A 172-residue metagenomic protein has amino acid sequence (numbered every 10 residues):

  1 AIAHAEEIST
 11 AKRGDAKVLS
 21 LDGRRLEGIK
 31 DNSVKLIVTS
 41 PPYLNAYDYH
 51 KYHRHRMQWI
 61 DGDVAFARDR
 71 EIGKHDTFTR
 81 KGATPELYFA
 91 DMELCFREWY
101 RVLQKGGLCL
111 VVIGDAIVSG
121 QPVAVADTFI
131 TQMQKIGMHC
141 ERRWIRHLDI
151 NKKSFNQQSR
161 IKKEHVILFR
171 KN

Functional and structural regions predicted by a protein language model:
A1-T39, L44-D48: SAM-dependent nucleic-acid methyltransferase catalytic core
K35, H53-Q58, D127-F129: Glycine-rich, phosphate-binding/catalytic loops in enzymes
P42-E98, L103: SAM-dependent methyltransferase catalytic-core segment centered on the flexible catalytic loop and adjoining short
K81-A90, V112-D127: Acceptor-substrate binding/catalytic loop of class I
L94-R97, A124-G137: Short alpha-helix
Q104, N156-N172: Core SAM-dependent methyltransferase catalytic element
G107: Glycine-centered, small-residue-biased loops immediately flanking beta-strands in adenine/cofactor-binding cores
H139-D149: Conserved S-adenosyl-L-methionine
